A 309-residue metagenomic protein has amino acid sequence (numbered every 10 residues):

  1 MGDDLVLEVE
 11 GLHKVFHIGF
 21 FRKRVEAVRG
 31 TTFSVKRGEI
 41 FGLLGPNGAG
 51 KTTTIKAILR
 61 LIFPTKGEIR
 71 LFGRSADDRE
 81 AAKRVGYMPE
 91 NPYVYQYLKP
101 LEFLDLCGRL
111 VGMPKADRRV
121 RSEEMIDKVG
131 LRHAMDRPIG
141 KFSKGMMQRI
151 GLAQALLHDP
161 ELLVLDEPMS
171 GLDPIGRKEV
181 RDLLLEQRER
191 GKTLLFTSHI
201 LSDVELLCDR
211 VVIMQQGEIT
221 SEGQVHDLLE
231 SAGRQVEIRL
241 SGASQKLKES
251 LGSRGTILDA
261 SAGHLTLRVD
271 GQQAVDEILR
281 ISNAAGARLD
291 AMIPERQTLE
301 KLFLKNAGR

Functional and structural regions predicted by a protein language model:
D4-L7, K14-Q215, S221: ABC transporter nucleotide-binding domains
L12, R74, Q224, S241-A243: Generic beta-structure capping elements
M88, C107, M125, V129 (+5 more regions): Alpha-helix boundary/capping residues
P100, V225, R296-L299: Structural motif detector for alpha-helix initiation sites
H226-E230: Short acidic-hydrophobic catalytic motif
R234-R309: Short, charged/small-residue-rich alpha-helical element at the C-terminal edge of ABC transporter nucleotide-binding
